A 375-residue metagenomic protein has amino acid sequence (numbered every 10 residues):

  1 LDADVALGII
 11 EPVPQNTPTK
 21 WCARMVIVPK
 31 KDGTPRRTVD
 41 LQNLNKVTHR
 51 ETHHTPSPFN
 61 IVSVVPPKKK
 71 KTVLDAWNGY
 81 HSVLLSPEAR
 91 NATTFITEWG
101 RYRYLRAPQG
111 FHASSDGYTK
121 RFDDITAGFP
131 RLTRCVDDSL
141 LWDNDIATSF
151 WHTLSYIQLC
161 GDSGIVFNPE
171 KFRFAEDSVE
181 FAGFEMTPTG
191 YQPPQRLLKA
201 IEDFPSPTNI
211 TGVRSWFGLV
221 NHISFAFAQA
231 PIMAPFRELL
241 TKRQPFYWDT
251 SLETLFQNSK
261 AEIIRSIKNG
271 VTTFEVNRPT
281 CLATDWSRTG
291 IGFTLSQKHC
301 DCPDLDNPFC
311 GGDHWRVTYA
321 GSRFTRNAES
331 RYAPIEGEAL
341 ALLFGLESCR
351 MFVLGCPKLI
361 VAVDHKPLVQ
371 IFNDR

Functional and structural regions predicted by a protein language model:
L1-K120, L159, M186-Q229, Y332: Catalytic-core region of right-hand nucleic acid polymerases
E11-P14, S115-Y156, C160, A226-F227 (+2 more regions): Active-site palm subdomain of RNA-directed nucleic acid polymerases
V28-G33, L44-E51, H81-P87, A127-V166 (+5 more regions): Catalytic palm subdomain of template-directed nucleic-acid polymerases, centered on the conserved carboxylate motif
N45, G100-G117, D301-L340, D364-R375: A short, polar/acidic, helix/strand-boundary loop motif
F59-K69, R121-T126, V220, G337-C356: Metal-dependent nuclease catalytic cores in nucleic-acid-processing enzymes, especially RNase H-like/related
T72-A76, R278-S287, L342: Two-metal-ion RNase H-like nuclease active-site motif
R173-V276, P367: C-terminal reverse transcriptase regions that engage the nucleic-acid substrate
A283, S287-F309: Acidic, metal-ligating active-site segments
